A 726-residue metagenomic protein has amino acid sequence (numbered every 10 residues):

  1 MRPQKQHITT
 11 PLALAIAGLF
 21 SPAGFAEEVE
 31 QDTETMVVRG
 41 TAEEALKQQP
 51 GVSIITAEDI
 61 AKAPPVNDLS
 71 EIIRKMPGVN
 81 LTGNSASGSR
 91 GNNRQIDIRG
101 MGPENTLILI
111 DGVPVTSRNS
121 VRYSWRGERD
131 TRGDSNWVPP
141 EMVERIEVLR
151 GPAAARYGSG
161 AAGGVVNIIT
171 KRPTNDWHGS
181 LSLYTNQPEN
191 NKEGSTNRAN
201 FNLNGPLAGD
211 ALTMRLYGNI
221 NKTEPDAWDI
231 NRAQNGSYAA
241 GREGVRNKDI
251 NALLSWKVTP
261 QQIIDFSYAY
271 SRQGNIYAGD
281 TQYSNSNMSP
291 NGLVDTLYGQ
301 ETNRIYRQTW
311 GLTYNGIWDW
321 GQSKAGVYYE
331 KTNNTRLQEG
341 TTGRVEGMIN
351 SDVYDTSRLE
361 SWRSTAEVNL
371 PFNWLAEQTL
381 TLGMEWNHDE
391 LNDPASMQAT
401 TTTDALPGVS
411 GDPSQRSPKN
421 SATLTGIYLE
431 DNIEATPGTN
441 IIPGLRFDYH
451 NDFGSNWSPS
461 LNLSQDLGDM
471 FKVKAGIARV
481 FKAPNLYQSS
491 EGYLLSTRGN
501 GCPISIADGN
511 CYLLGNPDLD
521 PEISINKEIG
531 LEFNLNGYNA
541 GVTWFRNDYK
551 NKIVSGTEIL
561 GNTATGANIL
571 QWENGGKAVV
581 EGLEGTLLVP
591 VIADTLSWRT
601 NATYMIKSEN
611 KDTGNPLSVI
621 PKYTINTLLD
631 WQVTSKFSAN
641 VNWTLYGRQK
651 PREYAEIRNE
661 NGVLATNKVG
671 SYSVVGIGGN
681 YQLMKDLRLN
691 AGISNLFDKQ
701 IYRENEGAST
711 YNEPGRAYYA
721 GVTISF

Functional and structural regions predicted by a protein language model:
A26-K62, P103, D111: Short, acidic, small-residue-rich periplasmic hinge/interaction motif at the N-terminus of Gram-negative outer-membrane
L69-I72, R94-D97, L109, G133-N136 (+3 more regions): N-terminal periplasmic accessory domains that precede and gate Gram-negative outer-membrane beta-barrel machines
S70-S117: Extracytoplasmic beta-strand/coil segments of soluble accessory domains associated with Gram-negative outer-membrane
P114-R150: Short acidic/polar hinge/loop motifs at secondary-structure boundaries that mediate gating or recognition
T116-V121, Y549-K550, S555, L645-E656 (+1 more regions): C-terminal beta-signal and adjacent terminal beta-strands/loops of Gram-negative outer-membrane beta-barrel proteins
T174-L297, N551, R648: Periplasmic-side early beta-strands and strand-to-turn transitions of outer-membrane beta-barrels
S182, E434-G438, W544-Y549, L560-A655 (+2 more regions): Gram-negative outer-membrane beta-barrel transporters
D355, S361-L370, R416-N420, G426 (+6 more regions): Outer membrane beta-barrel strand-and-loop segments of large Gram-negative receptors, especially TonB-dependent
